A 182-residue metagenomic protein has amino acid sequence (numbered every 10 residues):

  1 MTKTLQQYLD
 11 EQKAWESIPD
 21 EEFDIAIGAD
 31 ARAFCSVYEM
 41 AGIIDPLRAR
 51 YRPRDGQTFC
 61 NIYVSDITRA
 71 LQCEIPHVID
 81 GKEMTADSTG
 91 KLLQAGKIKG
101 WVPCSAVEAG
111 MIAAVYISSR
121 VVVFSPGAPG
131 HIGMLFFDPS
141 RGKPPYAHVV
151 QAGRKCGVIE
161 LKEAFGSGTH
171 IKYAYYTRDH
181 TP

Functional and structural regions predicted by a protein language model:
M1-E83: N-terminal capping segments
T2-L9, K13-E16, P129-P182: Active-site or metal-binding loop neighborhoods of secreted/extracellular toxin and effector enzymes
P46-R48, S118, Y176: Intrinsically disordered, low-complexity sequence elements enriched in Ser/Thr/Gly/Pro
V78-V158: ...with weaker cross-activation on analogous glycine-rich loops/strands in unrelated enzymes
